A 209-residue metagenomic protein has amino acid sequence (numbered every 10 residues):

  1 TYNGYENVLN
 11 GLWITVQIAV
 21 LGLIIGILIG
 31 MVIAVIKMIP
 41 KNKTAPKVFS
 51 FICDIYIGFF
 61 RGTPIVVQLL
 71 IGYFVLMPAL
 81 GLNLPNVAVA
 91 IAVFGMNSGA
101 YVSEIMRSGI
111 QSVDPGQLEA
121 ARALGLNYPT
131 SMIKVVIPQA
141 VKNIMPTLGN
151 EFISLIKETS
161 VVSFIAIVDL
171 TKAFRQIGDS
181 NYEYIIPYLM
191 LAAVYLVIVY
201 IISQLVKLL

Functional and structural regions predicted by a protein language model:
T1-L209: Transmembrane alpha-helices and adjacent helix-loop boundaries
